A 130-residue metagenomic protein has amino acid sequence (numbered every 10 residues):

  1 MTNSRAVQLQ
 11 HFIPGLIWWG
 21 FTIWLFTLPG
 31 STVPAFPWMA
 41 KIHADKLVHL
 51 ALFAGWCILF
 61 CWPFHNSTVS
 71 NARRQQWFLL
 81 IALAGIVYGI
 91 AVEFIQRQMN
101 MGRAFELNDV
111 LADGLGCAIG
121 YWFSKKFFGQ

Functional and structural regions predicted by a protein language model:
M1-N108, G114-Q130: Bulky hydrophobic segments
